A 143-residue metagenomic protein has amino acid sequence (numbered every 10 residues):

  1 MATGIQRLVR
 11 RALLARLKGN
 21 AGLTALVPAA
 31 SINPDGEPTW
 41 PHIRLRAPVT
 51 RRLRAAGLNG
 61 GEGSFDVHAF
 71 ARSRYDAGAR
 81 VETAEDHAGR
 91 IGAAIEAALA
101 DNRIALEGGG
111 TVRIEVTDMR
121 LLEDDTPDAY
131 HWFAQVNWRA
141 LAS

Functional and structural regions predicted by a protein language model:
M1-P28, N33, R46-S143: Charged, amphipathic alpha-helical segments and their flanking helix caps
P38-P48: Charged, often glycine-rich, active-site loop that binds/positions anionic groups
